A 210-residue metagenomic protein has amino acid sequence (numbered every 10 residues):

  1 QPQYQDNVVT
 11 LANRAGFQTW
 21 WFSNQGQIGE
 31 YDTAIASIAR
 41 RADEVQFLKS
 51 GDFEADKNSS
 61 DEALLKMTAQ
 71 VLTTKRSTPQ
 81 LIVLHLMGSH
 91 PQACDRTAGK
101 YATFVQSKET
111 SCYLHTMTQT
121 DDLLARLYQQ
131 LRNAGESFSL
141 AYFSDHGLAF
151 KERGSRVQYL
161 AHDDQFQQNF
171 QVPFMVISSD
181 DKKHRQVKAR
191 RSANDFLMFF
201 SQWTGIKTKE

Functional and structural regions predicted by a protein language model:
Q1-K100, Q171, A193, F200-E210: Active-site-proximal alpha/beta segments of enzymes that process anionic O-linked groups
P2-Y4, Q106-T120, A161-F170, D181-F200 (+1 more regions): A short beta-strand-to-alpha-helix junction
W21-S23, L81-G88, L114-M117, S139-S144 (+1 more regions): Short beta-strand segments
G29, H90-P91, L148-F150, K183: Flexible loop/turn segments at secondary-structure boundaries
R40-S50, G99-E109, R156-A161, D180-D181: Short glycine/proline- and charge-enriched loop/turn segments that cap or connect secondary-structure elements
E62-T73, Y101-F143, D195-F199: A long, amphipathic alpha-helix that forms part of the scaffold/cap immediately adjacent to metal-dependent active
R132, E136-S137, F143-D180: Histidine-centered active-site microenvironments of extracellular/periplasmic hydrolases and transferases
